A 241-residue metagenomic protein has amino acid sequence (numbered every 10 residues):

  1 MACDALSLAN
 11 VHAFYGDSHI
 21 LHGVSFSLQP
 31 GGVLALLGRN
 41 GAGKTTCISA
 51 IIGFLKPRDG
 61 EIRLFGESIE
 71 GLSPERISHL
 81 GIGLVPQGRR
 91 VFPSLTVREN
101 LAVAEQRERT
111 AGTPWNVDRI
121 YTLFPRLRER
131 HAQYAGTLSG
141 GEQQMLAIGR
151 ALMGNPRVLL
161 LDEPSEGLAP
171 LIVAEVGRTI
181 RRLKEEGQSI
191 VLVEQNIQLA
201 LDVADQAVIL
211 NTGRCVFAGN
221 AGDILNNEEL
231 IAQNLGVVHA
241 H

Functional and structural regions predicted by a protein language model:
A2-H241: Glycine-rich phosphate-binding loops of nucleotide-dependent enzymes
